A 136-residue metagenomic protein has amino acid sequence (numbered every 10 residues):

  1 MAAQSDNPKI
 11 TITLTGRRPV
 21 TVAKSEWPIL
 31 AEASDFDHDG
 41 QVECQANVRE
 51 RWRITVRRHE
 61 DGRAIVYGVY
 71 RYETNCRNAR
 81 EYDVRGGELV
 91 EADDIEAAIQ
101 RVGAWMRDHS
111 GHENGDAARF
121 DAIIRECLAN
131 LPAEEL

Functional and structural regions predicted by a protein language model:
M1-Q4, E135: Glycine- and charge-rich intrinsically disordered segments
Q4-P8, N47-R53, A64-Y67, N75-D83: Acidic, serine/threonine-rich low-complexity disordered tracts
Q4-Q45: Negatively charged, low-complexity tracts enriched in Asp/Glu with abundant Ser/Thr
P19, K24, R51, A79-E81 (+1 more regions): Short, mixed charged/polar active-site loops that provide acid/base catalysis or chelate metal/phosphate cofactors
P28-V69: Amphipathic, interaction-prone secondary-structure segments
N75-L136: Mixed-charge, Lys/Arg-enriched low-complexity segments
